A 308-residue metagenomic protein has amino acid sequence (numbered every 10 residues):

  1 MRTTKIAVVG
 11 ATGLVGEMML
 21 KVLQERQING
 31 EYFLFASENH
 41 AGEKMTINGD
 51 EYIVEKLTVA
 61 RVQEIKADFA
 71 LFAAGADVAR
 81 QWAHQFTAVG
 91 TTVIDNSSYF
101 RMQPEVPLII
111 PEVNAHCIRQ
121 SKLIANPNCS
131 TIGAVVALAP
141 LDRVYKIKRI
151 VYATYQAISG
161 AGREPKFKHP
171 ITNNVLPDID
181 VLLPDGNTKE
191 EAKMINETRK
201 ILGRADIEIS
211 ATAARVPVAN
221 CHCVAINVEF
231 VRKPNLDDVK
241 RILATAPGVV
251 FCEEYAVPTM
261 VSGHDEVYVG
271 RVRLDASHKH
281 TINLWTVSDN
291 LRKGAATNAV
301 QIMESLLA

Functional and structural regions predicted by a protein language model:
M1-I171, L176, E208, V257 (+6 more regions): N-terminal Rossmann-like NAD(P) cofactor-binding subdomain of oxidoreductases, focused on the glycine-rich
A70, I158-A308: Charged docking surfaces used in two-component/phosphorelay signaling
